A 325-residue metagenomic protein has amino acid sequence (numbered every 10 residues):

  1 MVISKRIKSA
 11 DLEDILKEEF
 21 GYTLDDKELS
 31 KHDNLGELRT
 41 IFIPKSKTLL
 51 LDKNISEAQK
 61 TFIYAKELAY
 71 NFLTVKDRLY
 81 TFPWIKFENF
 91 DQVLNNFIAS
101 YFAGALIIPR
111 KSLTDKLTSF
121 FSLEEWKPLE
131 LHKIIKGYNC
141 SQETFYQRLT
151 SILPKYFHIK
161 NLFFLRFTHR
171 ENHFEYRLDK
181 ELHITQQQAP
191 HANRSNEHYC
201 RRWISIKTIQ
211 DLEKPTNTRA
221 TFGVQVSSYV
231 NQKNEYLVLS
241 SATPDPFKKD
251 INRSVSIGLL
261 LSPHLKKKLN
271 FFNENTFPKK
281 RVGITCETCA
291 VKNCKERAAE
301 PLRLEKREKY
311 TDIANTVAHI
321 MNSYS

Functional and structural regions predicted by a protein language model:
M1-S325: Short juxta-domain linker segments that transition from a proline/glycine-rich, charged coil into a short amphipathic
